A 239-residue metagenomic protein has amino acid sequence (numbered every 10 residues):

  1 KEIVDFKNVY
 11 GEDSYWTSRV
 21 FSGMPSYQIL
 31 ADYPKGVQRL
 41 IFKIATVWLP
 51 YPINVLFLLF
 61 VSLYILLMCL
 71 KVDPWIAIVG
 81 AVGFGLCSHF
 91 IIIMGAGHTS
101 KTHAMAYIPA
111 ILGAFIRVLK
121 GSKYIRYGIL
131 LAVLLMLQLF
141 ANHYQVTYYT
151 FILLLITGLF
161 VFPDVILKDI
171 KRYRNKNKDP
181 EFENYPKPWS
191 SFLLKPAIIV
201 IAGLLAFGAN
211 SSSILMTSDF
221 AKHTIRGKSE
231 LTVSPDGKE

Functional and structural regions predicted by a protein language model:
K1, G36, D73, K123-Y124 (+1 more regions): Intrinsic-disorder/low-complexity, polar/charged segments
K1-F60, V82-M105, P109, P235-E239: Membrane-interface coil-to-helix junctions
K1-T17, G203-E239: Aromatic-rich transmembrane-lumenal/periplasmic boundary elements in polytopic membrane proteins
L30-P34, L139-F140, D164, L231-T232: Alpha-helical membrane-embedding segments and immediately adjacent membrane-interface amphipathic helices
F57-C69, W75-V165, K195-T217, H223: Membrane-embedded helix bundles of polyisoprenyl
V165-L194: Membrane-interfacial, low-structure loops and terminal tails that flank and connect transmembrane helices in multi-pass
